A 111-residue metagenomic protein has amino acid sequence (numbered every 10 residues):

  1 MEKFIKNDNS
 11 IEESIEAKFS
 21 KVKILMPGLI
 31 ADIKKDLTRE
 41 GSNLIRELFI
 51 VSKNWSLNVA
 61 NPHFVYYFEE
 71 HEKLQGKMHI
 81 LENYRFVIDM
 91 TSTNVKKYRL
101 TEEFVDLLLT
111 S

Functional and structural regions predicted by a protein language model:
M1-K3: Membrane-embedded hydrophobic alpha-helical segments
I5-Y84, T91: Short amphipathic alpha-helical interface segments
F86, K97-R99: Ordered hydrophobic segments in well-structured contexts
T91-K97: Short, Lys/Arg-rich nucleic-acid/phosphate-binding segment
E102-S111: Short, amphipathic alpha-helical interaction segments positioned at domain boundaries
